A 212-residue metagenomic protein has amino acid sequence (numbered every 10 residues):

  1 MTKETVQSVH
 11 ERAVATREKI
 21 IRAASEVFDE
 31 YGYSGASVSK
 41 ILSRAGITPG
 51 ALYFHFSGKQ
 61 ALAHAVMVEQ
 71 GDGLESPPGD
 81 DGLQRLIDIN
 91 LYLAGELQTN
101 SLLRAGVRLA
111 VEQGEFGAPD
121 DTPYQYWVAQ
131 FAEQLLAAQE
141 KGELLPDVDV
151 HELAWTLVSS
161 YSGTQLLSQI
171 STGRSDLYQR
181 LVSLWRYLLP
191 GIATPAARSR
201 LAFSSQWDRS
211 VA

Functional and structural regions predicted by a protein language model:
M1-Y31, A36-I47, S57-A61: Basic, helix-initiating cap at the start of DNA-binding domains
I21, H64, I87, L91 (+4 more regions): An amphipathic alpha-helix signature
G50: Key DNA-contact positions within bacterial/archaeal DNA-binding proteins
F56, A63-Q70: Alpha-helical DNA-contacting segments of helix-turn-helix folds
A65, L74-L103, A154: Hydrophobic alpha-helical connector segments
A94-L144: Short secondary-structure transition hinges
R104-G106, D121, V128, K141-Y187 (+1 more regions): Hydrophobic/aromatic-rich alpha-helical bundle segments in the mid-to-C-terminal region
